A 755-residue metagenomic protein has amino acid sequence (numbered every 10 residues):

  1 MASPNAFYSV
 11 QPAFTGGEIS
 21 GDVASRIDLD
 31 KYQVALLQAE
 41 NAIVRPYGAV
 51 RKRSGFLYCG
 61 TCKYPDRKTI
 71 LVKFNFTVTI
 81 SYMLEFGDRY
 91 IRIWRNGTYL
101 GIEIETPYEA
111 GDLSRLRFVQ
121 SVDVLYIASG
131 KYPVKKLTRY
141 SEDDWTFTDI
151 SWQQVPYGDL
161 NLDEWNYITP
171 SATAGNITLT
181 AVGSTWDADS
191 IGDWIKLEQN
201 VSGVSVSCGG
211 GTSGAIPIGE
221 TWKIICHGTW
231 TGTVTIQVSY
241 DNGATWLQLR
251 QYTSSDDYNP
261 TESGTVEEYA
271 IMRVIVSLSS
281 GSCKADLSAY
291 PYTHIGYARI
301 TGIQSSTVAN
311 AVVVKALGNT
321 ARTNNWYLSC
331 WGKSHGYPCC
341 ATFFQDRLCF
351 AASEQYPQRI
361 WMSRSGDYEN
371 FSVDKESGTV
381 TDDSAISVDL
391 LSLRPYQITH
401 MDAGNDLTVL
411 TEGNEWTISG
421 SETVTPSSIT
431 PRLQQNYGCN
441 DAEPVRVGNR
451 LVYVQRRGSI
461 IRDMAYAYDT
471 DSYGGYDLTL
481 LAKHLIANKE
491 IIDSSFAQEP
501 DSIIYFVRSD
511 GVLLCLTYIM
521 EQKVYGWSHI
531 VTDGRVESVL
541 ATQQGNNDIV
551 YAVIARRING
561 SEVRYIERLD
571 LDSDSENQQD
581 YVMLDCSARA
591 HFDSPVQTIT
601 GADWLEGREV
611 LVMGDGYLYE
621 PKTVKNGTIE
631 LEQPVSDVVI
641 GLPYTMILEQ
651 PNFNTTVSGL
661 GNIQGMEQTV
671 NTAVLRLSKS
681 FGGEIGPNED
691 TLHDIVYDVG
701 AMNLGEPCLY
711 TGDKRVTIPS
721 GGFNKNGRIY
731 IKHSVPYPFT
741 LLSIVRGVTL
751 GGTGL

Functional and structural regions predicted by a protein language model:
M1-L100, K136, Y140-N176, V201-G203 (+6 more regions): N-terminal beta-propeller domains
C59, E103-S114, G175-G203, T212-S277 (+1 more regions): Extended, beta-strand-rich, solvent-exposed assembly scaffolds of outer structural proteins
R92-W94, T231-L249, T417, G683-V696: Short, surface-exposed beta-strand/strand-loop-strand elements in extracellular ectodomains
L100-I102, R139, D144-P217, Y292-A321 (+4 more regions): Autoprocessing Asn-cyclization modules and mimics
P107-R117, A215, L249-S282, D286-Y290 (+3 more regions): Beta-sandwich interaction modules
S202-I216, S239, S363, M646-S658: Short Trp-Ser/Thr-centered turn/loop motifs at beta-strand boundaries
S280-S282, D286-Y292, V313-G332, M613 (+2 more regions): Surface-exposed interaction regions enriched in Ser/Thr/Asp/Glu that occur as long low-complexity tracts or repetitive
R347, S392-V409, G413-E609: Beta-sheet-dominated scaffold domains
